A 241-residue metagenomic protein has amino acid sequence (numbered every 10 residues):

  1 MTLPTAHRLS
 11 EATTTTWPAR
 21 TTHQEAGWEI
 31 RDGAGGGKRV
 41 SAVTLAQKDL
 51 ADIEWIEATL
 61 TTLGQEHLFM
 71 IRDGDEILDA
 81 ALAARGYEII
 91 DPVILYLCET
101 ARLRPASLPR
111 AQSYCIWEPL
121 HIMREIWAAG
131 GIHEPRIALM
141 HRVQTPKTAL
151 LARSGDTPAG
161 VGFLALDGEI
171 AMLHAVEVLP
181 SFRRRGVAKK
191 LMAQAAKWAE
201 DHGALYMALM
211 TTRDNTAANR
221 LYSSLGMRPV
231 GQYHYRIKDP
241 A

Functional and structural regions predicted by a protein language model:
M1-A12, A42-A46, V93, A101-R136: Short amphipathic alpha-helix that is part of the acyltransferase structural core
M1-T62: N-terminal charged segments
G36-V43, I90, A165-H174, R183: A conserved beta-turn-beta hairpin within the catalytic core of GNAT-like acetyltransferases that forms part
L50-E57, V178, R184-K197, D201 (+2 more regions): Conserved acetyl-CoA-binding loop-helix of GNAT-fold acetyltransferases
L63-D73, A199-M210: Conserved GNAT acetyl-CoA-binding A-motif
M70-I77, L209-N219, R236-P240: Conserved beta-strand-loop-alpha-helix junction that forms the acyl-donor binding cleft
A83-I90, S223-Q232: Conserved acetyl-CoA-binding loop of GNAT-fold acetyltransferases
A138-L179: A conserved beta-strand-loop-helix scaffold within acyl/acetyltransferase catalytic domains
